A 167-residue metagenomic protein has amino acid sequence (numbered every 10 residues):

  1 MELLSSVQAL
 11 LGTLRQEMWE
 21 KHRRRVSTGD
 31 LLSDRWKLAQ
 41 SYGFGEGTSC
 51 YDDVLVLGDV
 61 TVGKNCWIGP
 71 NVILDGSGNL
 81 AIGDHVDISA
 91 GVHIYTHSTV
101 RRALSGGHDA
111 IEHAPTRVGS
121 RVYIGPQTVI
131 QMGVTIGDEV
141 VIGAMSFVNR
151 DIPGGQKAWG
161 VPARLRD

Functional and structural regions predicted by a protein language model:
M1-G47, H85, V100-R101, R121 (+4 more regions): Terminal amphipathic alpha-helical/low-complexity segments used for targeting or macromolecular assembly
R25-S33, D53-V62, W67-T135, V161-P162: Flexible, glycine/small-residue-enriched loop-and-beta-strand segment within the central core of proteins
Q40-S41, G58, G78, V148: Extracytoplasmic/secreted proteins and extracellular or luminal domains
W67, M132-W159: A short, hydrophobic/aromatic-rich structural module that often spans a beta strand with its adjoining loop
H97, D151, R166: Residues that scaffold the ATP/ADP-binding catalytic core of kinase and kinase-like folds
